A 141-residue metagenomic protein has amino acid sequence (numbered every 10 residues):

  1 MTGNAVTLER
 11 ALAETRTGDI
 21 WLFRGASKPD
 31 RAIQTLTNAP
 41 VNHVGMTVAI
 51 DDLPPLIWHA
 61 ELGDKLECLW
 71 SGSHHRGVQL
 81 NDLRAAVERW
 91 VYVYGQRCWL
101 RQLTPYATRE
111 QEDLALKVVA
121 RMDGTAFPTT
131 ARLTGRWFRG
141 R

Functional and structural regions predicted by a protein language model:
M1-R141: Cysteine-nucleophile amide-bond enzymes
